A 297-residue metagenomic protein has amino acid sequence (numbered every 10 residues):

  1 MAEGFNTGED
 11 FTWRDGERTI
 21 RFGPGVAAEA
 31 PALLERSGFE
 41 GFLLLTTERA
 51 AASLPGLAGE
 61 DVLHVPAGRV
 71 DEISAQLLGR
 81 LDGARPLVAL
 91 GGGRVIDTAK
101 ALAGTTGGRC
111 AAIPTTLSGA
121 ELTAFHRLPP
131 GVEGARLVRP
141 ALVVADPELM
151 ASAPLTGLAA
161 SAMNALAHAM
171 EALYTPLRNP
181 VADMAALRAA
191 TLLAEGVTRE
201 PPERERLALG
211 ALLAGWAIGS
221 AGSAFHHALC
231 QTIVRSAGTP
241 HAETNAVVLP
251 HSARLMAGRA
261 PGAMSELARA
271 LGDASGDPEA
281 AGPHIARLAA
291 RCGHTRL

Functional and structural regions predicted by a protein language model:
M1-P86: ATP/NTP phosphate-donor binding region
A27-P31, A50-L54, R94-A101, G119-T123 (+1 more regions): Short glycine/serine/threonine-rich phosphate/pyrophosphate-binding segments that cradle anionic phosphate groups
L81-L117, L229: A short, small-residue-rich loop immediately preceding and capping a beta-strand
A101-V181, A189, A263-E266: A glycine/threonine-rich phosphate-anchoring loop and its flanking beta-alpha core in nucleotide/phosphate-binding
L166-M170, L207-G215, L229, L249 (+2 more regions): Short alpha-helical scaffolding segments that buttress acidic/His motifs in well-ordered protein cores
A189-I233: Oxyanion-binding "anion nests"
R235-L297: Gly/Pro-rich interdomain helix-loop hinge
